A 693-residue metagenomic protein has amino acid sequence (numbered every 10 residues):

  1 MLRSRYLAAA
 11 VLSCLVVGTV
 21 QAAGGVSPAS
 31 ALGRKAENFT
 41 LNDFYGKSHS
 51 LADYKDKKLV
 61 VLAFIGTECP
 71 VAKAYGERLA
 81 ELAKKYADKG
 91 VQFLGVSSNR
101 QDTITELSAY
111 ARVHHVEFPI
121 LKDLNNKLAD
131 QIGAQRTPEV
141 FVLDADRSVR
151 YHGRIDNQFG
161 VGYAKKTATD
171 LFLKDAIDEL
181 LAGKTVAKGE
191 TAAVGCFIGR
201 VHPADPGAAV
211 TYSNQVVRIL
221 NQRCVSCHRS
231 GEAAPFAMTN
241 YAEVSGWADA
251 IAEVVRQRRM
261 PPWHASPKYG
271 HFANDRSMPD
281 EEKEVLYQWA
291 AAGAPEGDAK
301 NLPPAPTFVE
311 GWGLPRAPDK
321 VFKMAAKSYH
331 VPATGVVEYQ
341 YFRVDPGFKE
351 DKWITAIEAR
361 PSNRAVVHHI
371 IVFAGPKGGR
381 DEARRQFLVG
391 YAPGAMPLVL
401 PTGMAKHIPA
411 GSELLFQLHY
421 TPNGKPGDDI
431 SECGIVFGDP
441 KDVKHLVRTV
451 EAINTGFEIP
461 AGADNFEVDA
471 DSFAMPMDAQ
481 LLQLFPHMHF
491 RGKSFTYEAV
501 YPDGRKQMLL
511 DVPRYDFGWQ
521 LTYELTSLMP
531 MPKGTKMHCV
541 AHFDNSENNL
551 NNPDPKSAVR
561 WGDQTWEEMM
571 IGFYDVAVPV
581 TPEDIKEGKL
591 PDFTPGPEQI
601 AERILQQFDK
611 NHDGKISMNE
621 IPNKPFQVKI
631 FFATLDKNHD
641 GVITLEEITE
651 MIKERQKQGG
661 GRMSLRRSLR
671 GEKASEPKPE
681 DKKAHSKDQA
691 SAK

Functional and structural regions predicted by a protein language model:
F39-V60, D205-Q215: A short beta-strand-turn-helix
A52-K73, I177: Short active-site neighborhood of thiol/selenol oxidoreductases, capturing the structured segment around
G66-R78, S226-R229: Conserved redox-active cysteine motifs that mediate thiol-disulfide chemistry, especially di-cysteine Cys-X(1-2)-Cys
K73-H114, L121-Q131: Structural microenvironment flanking redox-active thiols in thiol-disulfide oxidoreductases
D123-G199: Thiol/selenol-based redox catalytic cores and closely related redox-interacting motifs
E190-F348, K352, A356, R360 (+2 more regions): Aromatic- and Gly/Pro-enriched helix-to-coil junctions and flexible linker segments
P262, P267-F272, L302-Q480, F485-I585: Beta-strand-centric surfaces of beta-sandwich/beta-rich domains
I600-N611, V628-H639: Primarily EF-hand calcium-binding motifs
